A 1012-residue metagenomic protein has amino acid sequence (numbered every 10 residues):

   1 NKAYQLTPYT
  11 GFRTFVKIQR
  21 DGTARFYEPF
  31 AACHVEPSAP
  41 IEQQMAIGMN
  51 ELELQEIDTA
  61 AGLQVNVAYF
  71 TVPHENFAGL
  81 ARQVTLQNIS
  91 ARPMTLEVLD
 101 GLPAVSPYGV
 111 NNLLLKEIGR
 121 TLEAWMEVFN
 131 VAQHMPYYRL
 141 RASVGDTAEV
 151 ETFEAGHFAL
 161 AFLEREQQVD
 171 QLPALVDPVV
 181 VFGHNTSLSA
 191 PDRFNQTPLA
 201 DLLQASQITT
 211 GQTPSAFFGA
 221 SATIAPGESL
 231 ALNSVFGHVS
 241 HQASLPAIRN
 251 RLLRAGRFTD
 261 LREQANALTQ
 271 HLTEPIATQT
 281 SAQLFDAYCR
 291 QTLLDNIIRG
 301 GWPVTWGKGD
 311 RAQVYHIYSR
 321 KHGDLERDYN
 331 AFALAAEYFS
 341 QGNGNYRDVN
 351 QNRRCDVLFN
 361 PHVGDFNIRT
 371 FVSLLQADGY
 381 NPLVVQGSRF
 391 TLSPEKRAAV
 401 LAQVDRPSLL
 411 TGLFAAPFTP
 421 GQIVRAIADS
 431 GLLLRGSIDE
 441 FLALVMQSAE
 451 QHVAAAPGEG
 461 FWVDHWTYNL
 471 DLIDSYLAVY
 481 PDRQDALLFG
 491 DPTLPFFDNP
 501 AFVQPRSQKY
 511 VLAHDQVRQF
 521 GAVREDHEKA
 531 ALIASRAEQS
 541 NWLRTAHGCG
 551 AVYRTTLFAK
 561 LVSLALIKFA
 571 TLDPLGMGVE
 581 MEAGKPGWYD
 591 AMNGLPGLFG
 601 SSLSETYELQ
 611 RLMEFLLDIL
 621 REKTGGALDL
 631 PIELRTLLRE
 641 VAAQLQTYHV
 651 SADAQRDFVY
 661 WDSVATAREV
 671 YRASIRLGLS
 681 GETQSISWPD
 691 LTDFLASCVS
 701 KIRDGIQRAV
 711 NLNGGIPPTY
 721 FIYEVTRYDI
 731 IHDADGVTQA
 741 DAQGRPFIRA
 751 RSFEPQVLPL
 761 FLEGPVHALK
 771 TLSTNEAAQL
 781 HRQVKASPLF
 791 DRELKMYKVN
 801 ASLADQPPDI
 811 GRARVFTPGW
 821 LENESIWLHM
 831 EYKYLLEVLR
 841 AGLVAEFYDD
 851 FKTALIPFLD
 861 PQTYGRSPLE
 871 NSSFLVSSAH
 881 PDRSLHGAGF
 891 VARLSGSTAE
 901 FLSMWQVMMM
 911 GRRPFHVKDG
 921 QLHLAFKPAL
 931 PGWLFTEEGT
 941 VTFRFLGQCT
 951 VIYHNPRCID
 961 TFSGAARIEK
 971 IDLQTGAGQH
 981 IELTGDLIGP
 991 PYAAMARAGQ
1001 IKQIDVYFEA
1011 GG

Functional and structural regions predicted by a protein language model:
N1-V562, K568, D573-P596, Y607 (+7 more regions): Anionic coordination/interaction segments
F599: Active-site oxyanion-binding pockets that recognize sulfate/phosphate
L612: Glycine/aspartate-rich loop-and-adjacent alpha/beta segment that forms the canonical ThDP
